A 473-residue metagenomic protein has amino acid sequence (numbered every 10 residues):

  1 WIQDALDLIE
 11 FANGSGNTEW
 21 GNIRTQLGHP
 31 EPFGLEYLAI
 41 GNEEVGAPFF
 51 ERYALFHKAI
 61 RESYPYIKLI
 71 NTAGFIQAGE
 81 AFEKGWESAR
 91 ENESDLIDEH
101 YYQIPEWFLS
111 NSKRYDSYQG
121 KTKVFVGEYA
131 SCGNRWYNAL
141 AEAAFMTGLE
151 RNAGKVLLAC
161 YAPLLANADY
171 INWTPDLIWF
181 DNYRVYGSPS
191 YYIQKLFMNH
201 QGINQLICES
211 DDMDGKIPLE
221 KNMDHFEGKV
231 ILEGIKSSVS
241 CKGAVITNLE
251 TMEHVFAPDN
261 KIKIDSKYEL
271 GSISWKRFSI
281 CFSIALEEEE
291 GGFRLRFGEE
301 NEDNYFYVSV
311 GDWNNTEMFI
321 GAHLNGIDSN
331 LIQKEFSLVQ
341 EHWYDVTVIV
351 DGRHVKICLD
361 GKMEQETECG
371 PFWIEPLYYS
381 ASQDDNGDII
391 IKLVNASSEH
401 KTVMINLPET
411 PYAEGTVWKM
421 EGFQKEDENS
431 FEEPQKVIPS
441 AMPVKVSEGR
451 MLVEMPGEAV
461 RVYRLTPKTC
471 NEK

Functional and structural regions predicted by a protein language model:
W1-S63, I67, N71-G85, E91-D95: N-terminal catalytic cores of secreted or lumenal carbohydrate-active enzymes
A59, P65-K68, W86-A89, D95-H200 (+2 more regions): Catalytic-core region of carbohydrate-active enzymes that cleave or remodel glycosidic bonds
M146, N152-A153, C160, P175-G215 (+4 more regions): Catalytic cores of secreted or luminal carbohydrate-active enzymes
G215-W373: Extracellular glycan-recognition regions
A285-E289, R353, V394-E399, P408-T410 (+1 more regions): Short solvent-exposed strand-capping/beta-turn motif centered on an Asx-Ser/Thr pair
E375-P411, V417, E458-V462: Carbohydrate-binding surface patches
P408-E433: Solvent-exposed beta-hairpin/edge-strand motifs
K436-K473: C-terminal beta-strand-rich structural cap/linker in extracellular carbohydrate-active enzymes
